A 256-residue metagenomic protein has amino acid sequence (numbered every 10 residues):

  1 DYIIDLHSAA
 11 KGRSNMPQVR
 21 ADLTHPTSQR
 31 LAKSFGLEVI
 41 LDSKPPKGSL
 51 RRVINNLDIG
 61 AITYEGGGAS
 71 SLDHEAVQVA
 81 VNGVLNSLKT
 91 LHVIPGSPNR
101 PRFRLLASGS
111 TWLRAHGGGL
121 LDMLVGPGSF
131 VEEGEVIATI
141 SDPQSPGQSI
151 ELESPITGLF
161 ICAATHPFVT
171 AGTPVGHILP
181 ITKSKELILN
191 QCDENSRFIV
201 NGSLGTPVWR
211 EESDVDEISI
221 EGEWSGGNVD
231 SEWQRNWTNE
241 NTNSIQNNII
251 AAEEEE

Functional and structural regions predicted by a protein language model:
D1-E256: Structured catalytic-domain cores with a bias toward divalent-metal coordination
